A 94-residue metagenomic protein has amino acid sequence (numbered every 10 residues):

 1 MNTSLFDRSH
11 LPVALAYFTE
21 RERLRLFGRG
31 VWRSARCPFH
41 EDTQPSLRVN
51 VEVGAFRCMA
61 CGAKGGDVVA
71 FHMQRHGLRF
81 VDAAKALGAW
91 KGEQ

Functional and structural regions predicted by a protein language model:
M1-Q94: N-terminal structured subdomain of primase-like DNA metabolism proteins
